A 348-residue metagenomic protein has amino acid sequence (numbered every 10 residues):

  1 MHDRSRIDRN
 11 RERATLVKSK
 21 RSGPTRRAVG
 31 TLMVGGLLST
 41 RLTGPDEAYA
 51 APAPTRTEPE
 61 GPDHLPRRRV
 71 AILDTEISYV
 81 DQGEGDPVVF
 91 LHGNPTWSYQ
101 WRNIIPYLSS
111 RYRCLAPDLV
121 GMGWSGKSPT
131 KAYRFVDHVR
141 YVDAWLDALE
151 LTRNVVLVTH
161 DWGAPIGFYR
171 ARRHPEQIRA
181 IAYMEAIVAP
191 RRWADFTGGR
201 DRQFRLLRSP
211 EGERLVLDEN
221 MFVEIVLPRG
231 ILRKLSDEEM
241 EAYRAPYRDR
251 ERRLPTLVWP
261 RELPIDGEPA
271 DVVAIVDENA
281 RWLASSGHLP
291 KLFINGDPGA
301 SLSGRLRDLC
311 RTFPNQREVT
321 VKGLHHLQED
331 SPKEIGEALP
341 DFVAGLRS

Functional and structural regions predicted by a protein language model:
M1-P24: N-terminal secretory signal peptides
P24-V34: N-terminal export leaders
V34-T40: Bacterial N-terminal signal peptides
A51-R67, T75-I77, P87, L115 (+5 more regions): Flexible "cap/lid" subdomain of the alpha/beta-hydrolase fold that forms the substrate-access gate
D81-W124: Conserved HGGG/HGGXW glycine-rich cap/lid loop of the alpha/beta-hydrolase fold
